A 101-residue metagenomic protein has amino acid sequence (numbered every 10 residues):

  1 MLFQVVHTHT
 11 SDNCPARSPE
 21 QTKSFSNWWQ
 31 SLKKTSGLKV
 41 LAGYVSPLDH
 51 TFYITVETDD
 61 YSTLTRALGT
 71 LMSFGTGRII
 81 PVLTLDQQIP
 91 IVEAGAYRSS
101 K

Functional and structural regions predicted by a protein language model:
M1-K34, K39-H50, L85, I89-K101: Short S/T/G/P-rich N-terminal loop/turn motif that feeds into the first structured element of a domain
T8, T55-E57: Short hydrophobic/aromatic beta-strand micro-patches that form the beta-sheet surface supporting nucleotide- or nucleic
E57-P90: An amphipathic, aromatic/His-enriched active-site/gating alpha helix that lines ligand/cofactor pockets
